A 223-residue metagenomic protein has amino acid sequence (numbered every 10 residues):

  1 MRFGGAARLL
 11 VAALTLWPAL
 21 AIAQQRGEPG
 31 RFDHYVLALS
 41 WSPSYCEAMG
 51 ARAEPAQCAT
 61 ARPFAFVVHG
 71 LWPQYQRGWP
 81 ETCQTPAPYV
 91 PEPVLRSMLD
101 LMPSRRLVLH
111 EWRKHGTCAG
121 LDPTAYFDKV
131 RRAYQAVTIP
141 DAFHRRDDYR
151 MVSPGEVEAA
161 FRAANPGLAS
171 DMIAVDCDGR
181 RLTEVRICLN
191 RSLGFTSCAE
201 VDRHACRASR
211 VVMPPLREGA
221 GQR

Functional and structural regions predicted by a protein language model:
M1-L10: Bacterial N-terminal signal peptides that target proteins for export
F3-G4, R26, R77: Feature targets compositionally biased, intrinsically disordered low-complexity regions with long contiguous runs
A7, R31, L101-P103: Alpha-helical interaction segments
P18-L20: N-terminal signal peptide c-region/cleavage motif recognized by signal peptidases
Q24-A48: N-terminal module-boundary/linker segments of secreted carbohydrate-active enzymes
V36-A38, G50-R223: Domain-level detector of nuclease and nuclease-like folds in predominantly extracellular/periplasmic contexts
